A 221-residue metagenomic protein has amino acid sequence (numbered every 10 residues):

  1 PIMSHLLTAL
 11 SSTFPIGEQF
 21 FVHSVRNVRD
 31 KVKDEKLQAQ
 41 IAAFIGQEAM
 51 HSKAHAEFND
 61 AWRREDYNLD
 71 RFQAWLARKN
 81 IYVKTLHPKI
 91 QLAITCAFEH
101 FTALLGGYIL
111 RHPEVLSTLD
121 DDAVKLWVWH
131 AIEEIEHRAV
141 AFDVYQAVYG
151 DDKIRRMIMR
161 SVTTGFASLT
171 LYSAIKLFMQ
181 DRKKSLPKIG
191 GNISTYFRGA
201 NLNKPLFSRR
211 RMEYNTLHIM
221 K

Functional and structural regions predicted by a protein language model:
P1-K221: Non-heme di-metal
